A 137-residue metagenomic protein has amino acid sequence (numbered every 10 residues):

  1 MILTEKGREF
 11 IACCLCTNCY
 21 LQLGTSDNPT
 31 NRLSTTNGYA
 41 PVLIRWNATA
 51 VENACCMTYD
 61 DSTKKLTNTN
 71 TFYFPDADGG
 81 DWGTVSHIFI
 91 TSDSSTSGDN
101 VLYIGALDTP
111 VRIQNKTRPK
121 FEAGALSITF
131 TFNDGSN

Functional and structural regions predicted by a protein language model:
M1-I88, S92-N137: Small cysteine-rich, disulfide-bonded extracellular modules of the LU/uPAR three-finger superfamily and closely related
